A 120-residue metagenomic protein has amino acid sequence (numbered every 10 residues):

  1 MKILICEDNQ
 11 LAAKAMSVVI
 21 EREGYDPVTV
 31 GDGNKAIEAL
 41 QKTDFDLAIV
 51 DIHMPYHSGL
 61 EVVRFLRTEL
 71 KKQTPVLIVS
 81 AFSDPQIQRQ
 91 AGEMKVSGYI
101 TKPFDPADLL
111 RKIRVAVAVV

Functional and structural regions predicted by a protein language model:
E7: Conserved acidic carboxylate
Q10-V28, M94: Two-component/phosphorelay signaling modules centered on CheY-like receiver
D32, S58-V62: Acidic catalytic/metal-coordinating carboxylates
T43-I49: Active-site beta3 strand of CheY-like receiver
P55, D84, K102: The feature encodes the CheY-like receiver
Q86, F104-I113: C-terminal output helix
